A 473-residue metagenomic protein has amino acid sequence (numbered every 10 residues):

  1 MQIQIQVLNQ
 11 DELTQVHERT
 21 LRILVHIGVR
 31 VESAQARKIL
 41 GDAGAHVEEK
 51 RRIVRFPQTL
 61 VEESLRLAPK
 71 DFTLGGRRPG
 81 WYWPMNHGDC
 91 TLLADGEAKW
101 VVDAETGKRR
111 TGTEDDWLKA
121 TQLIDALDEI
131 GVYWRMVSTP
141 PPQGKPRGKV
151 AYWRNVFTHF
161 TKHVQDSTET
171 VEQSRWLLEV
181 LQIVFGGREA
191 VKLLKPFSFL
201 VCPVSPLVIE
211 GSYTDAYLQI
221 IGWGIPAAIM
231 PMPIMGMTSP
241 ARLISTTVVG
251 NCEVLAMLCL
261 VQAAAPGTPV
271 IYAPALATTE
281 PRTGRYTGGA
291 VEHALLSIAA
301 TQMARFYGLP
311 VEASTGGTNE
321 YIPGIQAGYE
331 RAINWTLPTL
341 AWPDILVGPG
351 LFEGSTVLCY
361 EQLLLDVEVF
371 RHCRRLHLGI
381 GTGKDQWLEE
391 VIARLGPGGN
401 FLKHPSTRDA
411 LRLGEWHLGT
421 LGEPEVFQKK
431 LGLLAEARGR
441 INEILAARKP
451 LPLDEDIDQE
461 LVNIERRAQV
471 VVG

Functional and structural regions predicted by a protein language model:
Q4-R19, I27-G28, E32-I39, E361-G473: Catalytic-core signal marking the mid-to-C-terminal active-site face
D11, Q15, V31, Q35 (+12 more regions): Conserved active-site and cofactor/substrate-binding residues in soluble primary-metabolism enzymes
D11-V16, G28-G41, E48-K50, G88-L93 (+2 more regions): N-terminal glycine-rich anion-binding loops that anchor highly charged ligand groups
V16-R19, I23-R30, A43, S64-D71 (+14 more regions): Change "in soluble alpha/beta enzymes" to "in soluble alpha/beta proteins
R30-R37, K50-R51, G131, V191-L193 (+7 more regions): Flexible, glycine/charged-enriched surface loops at secondary-structure junctions
A36-D42, P274-E280, S314-P323, F352-T356 (+2 more regions): A glycine-rich phosphate-binding loop feature that marks nucleotide/adenosyl-phosphate handling sites
I53-P240, I244: Catalytic alpha/beta active-site cores
L200-D366: Glycine-rich anion/phosphate-binding loop at the beta-strand->alpha-helix junction
